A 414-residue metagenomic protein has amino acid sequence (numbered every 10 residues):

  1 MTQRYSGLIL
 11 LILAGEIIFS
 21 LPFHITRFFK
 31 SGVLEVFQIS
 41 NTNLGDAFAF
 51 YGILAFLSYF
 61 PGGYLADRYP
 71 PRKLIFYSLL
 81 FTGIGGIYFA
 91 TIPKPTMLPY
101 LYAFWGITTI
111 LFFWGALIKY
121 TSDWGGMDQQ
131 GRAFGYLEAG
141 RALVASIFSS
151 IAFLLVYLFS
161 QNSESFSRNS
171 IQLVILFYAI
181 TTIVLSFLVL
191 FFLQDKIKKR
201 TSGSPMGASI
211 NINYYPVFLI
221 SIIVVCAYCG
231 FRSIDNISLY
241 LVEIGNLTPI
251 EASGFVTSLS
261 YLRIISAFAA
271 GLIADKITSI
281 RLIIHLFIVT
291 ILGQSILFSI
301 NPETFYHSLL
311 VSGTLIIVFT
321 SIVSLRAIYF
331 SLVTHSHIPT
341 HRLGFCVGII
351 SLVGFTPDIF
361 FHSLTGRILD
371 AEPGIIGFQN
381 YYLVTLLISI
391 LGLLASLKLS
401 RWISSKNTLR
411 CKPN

Functional and structural regions predicted by a protein language model:
T26-K30, A145, S149, P216-A267 (+1 more regions): Extracytoplasmic gate region of multi-pass secondary transporters
S58-P70, S266-S279, L369-D370: Helix-to-loop junctions at the C-terminal end of transmembrane segments in multipass secondary transporters
R68-L79, D275-V289: Cytoplasmic membrane-interface "Motif A"-like loop-to-helix N-cap segments of 12-TM Major Facilitator Superfamily
Y102-G140: Cytoplasmic helix-loop-helix junction between adjacent transmembrane helices in 12-TM secondary transporters
R132-Y157, S351-H362: Glycine-rich segments within core transmembrane alpha-helices of 12-TM secondary carriers
Y157, A179-T201, A395-S400: C-terminal membrane-cytosol helix-exit motif in multi-pass small-molecule transporters
I280-Y329: C-terminal transmembrane helical hairpin of 12-TM major facilitator-type secondary transporters
H337-P373: A late C-terminal transmembrane helix in Major Facilitator Superfamily
